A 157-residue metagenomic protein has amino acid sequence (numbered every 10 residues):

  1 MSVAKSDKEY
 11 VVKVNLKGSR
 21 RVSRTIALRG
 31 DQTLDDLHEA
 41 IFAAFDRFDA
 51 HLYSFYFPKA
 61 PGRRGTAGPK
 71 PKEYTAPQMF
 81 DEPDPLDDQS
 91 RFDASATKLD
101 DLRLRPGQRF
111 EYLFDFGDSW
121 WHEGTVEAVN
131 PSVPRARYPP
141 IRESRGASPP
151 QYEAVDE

Functional and structural regions predicted by a protein language model:
M1-E157: Short linear regulatory motifs enriched in tryptophan with gly/pro/ser
